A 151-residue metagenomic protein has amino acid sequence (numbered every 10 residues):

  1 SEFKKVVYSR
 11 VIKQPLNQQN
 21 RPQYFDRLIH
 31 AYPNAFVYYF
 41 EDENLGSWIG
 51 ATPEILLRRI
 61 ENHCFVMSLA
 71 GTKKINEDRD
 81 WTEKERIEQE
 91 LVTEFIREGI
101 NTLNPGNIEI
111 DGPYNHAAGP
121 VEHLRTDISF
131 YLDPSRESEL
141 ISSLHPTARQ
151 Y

Functional and structural regions predicted by a protein language model:
E2, P15, F65-Y151: Contiguous alpha-helical scaffold segments within structured protein domains that host functional hotspots
F3-Y8: Glycine-rich, often proline-containing surface loops adjacent to acidic residues and nearby aromatics that form
R10-L91: An anion-binding catalytic pocket shared by soluble metabolic enzymes
